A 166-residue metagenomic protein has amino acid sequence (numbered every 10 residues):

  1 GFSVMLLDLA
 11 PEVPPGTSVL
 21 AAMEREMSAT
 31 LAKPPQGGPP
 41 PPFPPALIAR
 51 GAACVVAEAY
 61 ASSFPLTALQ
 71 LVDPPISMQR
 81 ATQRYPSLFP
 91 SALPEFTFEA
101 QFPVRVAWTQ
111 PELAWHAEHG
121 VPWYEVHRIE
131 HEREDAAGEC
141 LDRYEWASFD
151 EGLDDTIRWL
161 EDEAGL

Functional and structural regions predicted by a protein language model:
G1-P40, D135, E139, G152: Active-site catalytic motif of lipid deacylating hydrolases and related acyltransferases
M5, Q70, R105-A107: Hydrophobic/aromatic beta-strand patches that form the interior of the parallel beta-sheet core in alpha/beta enzyme
P42-I48, L69: Conserved alpha/beta-hydrolase fold motif
A46-A57: Gly/Ala-rich beta-loop-alpha elbow adjacent to hydrolase catalytic centers
Y60-A61: Aromatic pocket-lining residues of Rossmann-like dinucleotide-binding sites
P74-L141: The feature captures the conserved acid-bearing segment of alpha/beta-hydrolase catalytic domains
E132-L166: Catalytic active-site module of serine/aspartate enzymes centered on a nucleophile-bearing elbow/loop
